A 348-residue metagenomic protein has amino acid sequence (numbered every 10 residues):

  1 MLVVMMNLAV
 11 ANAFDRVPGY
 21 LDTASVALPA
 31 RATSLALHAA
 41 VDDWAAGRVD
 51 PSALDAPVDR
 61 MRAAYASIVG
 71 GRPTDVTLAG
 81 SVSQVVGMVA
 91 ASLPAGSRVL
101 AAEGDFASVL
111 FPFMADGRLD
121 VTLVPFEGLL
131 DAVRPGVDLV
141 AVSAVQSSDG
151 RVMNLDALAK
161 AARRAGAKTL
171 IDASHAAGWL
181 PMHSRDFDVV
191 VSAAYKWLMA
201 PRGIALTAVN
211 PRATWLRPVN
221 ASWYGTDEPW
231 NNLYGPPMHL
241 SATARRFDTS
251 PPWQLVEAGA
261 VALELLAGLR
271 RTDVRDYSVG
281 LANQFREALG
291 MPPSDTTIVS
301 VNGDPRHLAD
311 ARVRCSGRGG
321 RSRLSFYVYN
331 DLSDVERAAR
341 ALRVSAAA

Functional and structural regions predicted by a protein language model:
M1-A348: Pyridoxal 5′-phosphate
